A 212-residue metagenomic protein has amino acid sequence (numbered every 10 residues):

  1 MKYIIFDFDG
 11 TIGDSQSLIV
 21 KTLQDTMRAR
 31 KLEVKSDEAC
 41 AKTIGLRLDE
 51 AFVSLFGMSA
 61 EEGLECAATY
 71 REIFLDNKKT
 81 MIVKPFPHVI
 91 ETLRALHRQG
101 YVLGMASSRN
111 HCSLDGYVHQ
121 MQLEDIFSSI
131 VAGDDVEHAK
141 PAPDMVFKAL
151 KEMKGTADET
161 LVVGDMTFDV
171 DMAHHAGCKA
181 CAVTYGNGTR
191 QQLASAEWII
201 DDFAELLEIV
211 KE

Functional and structural regions predicted by a protein language model:
M1-K2, R94, N110-H111, D115-E212: Asp-based, Mg2+/Mn2+-dependent phosphohydrolase catalytic module
M1-K42, F56: Active-site neighborhood of HAD-like aspartate-dependent phosphohydrolases
I19-V20, L48-D49, G63, A67 (+4 more regions): A general structural signal for well-ordered alpha-helical segments in protein cores
K21-D25, A39, E50-A51, T69 (+5 more regions): Alpha-helical elements of Rossmann-like donor-binding domains used by nucleotide-donor carbohydrate transfer enzymes
L32-E33, M58, L123, G155: Helix N-cap/coil-helix junction residues
G45-N77, P87-I90, R94-H97: A metal-dependent, Asp-based hydrolase signature
N77-M105, H111-V118, P143: Short, acidic loop-to-helix structural element flanking the phosphoryl-transfer center in phosphate-processing enzymes
